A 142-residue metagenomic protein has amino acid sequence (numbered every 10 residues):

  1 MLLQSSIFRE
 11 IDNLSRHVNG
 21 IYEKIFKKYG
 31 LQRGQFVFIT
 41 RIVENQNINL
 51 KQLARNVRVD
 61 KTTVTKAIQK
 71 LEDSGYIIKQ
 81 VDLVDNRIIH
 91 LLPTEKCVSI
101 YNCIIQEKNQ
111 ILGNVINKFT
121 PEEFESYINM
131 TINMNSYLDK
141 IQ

Functional and structural regions predicted by a protein language model:
M1, P121-Q142: C-terminal regulatory/oligomerization modules of transcriptional regulators
M1-Y29: N-terminal leader segment of winged-helix/HTH proteins
D12, T40-E44, I105: Short, locally clustered residues in the helix-turn-helix/winged-helix DNA-binding domain
N19, K70-N129: Charged, amphipathic alpha-helical coiled-coil/dimerization segments
G20-T63: N-terminal helix-turn-helix DNA-binding core of bacterial DNA-binding proteins
Y22-F26, V115, N135-Q142: Amphipathic alpha-helical linker/stalk segments
A67: Residues in the recognition helix of alpha-helical DNA-binding motifs
